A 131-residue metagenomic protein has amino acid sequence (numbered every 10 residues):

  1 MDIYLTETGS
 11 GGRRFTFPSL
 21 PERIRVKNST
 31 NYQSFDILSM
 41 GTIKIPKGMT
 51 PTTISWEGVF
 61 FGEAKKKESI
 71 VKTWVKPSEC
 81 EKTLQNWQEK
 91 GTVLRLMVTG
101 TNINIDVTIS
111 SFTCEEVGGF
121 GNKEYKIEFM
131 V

Functional and structural regions predicted by a protein language model:
M1-E124, E128-V131: Extracellular/virion structural assembly segments
